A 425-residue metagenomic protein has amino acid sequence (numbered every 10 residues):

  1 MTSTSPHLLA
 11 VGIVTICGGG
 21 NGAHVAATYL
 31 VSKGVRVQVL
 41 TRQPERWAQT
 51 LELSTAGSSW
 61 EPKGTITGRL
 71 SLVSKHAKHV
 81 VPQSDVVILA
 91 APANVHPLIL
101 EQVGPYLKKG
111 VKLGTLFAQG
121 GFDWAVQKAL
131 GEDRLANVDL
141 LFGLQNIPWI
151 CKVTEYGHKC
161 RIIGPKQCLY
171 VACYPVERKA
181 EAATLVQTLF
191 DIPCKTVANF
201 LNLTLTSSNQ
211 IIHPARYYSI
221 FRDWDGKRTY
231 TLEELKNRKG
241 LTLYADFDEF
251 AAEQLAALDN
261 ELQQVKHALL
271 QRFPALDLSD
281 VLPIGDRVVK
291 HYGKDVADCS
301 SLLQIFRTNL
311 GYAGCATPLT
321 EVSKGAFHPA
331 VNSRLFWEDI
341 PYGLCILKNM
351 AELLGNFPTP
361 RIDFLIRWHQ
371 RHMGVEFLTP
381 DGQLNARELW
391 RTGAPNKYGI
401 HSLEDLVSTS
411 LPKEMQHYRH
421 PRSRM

Functional and structural regions predicted by a protein language model:
T2-E61, M425: NAD(P)+-binding Rossmann beta1-loop-alpha1 motif at the extreme N-terminus of oxidoreductases
G64-G110, G114-T115: Rossmann-like NAD(P)-binding element
A93-H158: Rossmann-like NAD(P)(H) cofactor-binding subdomain of soluble oxidoreductases
T154-I163, S208-A215: Short, surface-exposed amphipathic charged segments that create phosphate/polyanion-binding patches used for binding
G157-E177: Short beta-strand and adjoining strand-loop segment in the mid-core of the Rossmann-like NAD(P)-dependent dehydrogenase
E177-T184: Short, conserved charged micro-motifs
I192-C345: C-terminal substrate-binding/catalytic lobe of Rossmann-fold NAD(P)-dependent dehydrogenases
P283-Y418: Long, low-complexity C-terminal extensions of enzymes
